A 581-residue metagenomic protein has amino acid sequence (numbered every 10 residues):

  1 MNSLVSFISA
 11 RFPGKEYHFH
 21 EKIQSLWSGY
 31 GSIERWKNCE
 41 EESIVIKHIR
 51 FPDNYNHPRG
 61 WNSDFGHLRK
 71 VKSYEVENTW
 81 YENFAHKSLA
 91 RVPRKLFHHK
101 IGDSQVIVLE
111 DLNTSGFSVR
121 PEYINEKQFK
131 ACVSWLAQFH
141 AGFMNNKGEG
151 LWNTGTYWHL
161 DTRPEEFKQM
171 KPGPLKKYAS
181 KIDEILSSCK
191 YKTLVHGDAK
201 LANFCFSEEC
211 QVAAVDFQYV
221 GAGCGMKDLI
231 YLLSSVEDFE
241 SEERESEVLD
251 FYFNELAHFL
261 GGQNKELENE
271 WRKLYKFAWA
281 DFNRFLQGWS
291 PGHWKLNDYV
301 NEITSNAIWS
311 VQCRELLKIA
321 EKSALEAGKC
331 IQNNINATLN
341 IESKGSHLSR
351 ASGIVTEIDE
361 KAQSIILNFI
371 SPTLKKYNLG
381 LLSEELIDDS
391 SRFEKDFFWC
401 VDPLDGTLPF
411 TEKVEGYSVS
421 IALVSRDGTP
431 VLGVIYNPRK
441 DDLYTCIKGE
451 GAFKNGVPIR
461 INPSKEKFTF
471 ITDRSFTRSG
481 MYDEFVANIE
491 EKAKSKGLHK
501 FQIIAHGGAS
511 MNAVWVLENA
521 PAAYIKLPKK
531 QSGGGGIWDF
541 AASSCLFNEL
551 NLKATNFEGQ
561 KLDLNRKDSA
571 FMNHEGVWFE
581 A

Functional and structural regions predicted by a protein language model:
M1-G102, S207-V212: Conserved NTP-binding catalytic cores of kinases and kinase-like/nucleotidyltransferase enzymes across multiple kinase
W27, G31-E40, V45, I182-K227: Active-site acidic catalytic loop and adjacent metal/ATP-binding pocket of ATP-dependent phosphoryl transfer enzymes
G66, T79, A222-G261, W279-D298: Active-site activation/catalytic loop segments of kinase-like enzymes and analogous catalytic loops in related
S118-W152: Conserved kinase catalytic-core helix
A141-I185, F285-P291, H574: Active-site catalytic-loop/activation-segment of kinase and kinase-like phosphoryl-transfer enzymes
Q312-L404: N-terminal subdomain of lithium-sensitive/metallo-dependent phosphomonoesterases centered on the IMPase/IPPase/PAP
F393-F453: DPxDG-like acidic metal-binding loop motif
P463-A581: An extended, acidic
